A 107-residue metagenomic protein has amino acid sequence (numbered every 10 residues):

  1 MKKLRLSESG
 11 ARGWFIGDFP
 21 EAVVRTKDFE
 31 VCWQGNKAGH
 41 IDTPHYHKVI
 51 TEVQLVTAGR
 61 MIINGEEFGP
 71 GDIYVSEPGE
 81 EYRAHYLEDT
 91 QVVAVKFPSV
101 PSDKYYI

Functional and structural regions predicted by a protein language model:
M1-W33, T43: A short, N-terminal "cap"/entry segment at the start of jelly-roll beta-barrel domains of the cupin/DSBH fold
R5-L6, N64-R83: Short acidic-glycine-tyrosine-enriched beta hairpin
V23-R25, W33-Q34, D42-K48, N64-E66 (+2 more regions): Short histidine-centered beta-strand/loop micro-motifs that create catalytic or ligand/metal-coordination sites
V31-G35, V53, I73-V75, A94: Conserved hydrophobic/aromatic beta-strand scaffold that supports enzyme active sites
V49, E67, E80, E88 (+1 more regions): A generic "binding-loop/recognition-motif" signal
V49-I62: Glycine- and acidic-residue-biased ligand/ion/polar-headgroup-sensing regions
V53, E88-I107: A short hydrophobic beta-strand segment most commonly corresponding to one strand of the jelly-roll/cupin
